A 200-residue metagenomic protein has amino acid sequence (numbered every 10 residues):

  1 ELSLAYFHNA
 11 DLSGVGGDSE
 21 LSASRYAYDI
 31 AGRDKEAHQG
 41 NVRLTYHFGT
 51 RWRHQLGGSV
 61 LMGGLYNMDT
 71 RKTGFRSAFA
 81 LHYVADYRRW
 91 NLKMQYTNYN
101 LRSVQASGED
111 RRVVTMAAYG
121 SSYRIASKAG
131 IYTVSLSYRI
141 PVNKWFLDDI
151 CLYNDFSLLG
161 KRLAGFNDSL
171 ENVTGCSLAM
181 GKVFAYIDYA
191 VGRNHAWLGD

Functional and structural regions predicted by a protein language model:
E1, V42-Y46, L81-A85, V134-Y138 (+2 more regions): Residues on the lipid-exposed face of transmembrane beta-strands in outer-membrane beta-barrel proteins
E1-L65: Aromatic- and glycine-enriched pocket-lining scaffold segments that form the walls of small-molecule binding clefts
Y6-L12, F48, V60-Y66, Y87-R89 (+5 more regions): Transmembrane beta-strands of outer-membrane beta-barrel pores
G14-A23, N67-F75, V104-R111, R162-E171 (+1 more regions): Outer-membrane beta-barrel translocator domains and adjoining extracellular loop/strand segments of Gram-negative
R25-A31, Y66-D69, A117-R124, L159-R162 (+1 more regions): Extracellular loop and loop/strand-boundary signature of outer-membrane beta-barrel proteins
E36-G40, T73-F79, D86, K128-Y132 (+2 more regions): Residues that define the transmembrane beta-barrel architecture of outer-membrane proteins
H47-Q55, R88-R89, I140-I150: Short loop/turn motifs that connect adjacent beta-strands in outer-membrane beta-barrel proteins
R76-A117: Oxyanion-binding "anion nests"
